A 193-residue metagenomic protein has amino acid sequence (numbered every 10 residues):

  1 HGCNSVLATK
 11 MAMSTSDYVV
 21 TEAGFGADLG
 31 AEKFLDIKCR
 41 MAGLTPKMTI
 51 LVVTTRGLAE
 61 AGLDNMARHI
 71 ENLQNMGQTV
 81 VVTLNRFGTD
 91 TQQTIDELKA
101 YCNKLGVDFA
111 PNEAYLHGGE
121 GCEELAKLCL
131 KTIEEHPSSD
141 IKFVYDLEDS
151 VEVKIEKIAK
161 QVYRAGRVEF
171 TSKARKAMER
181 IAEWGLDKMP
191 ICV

Functional and structural regions predicted by a protein language model:
H1, V19-L29, L51, V82-L84 (+2 more regions): General beta-strand structural signal in soluble alpha/beta enzymes
H1-F34, K38-M41: A contiguous, basic/glycine-rich beta-loop/short-helix subdomain that forms a polymer-engagement track
N4, L29-L35, A59-A61, Q92-D96 (+1 more regions): Short acidic, glycine/serine/threonine-rich loops at helix termini
S14-Y18, L44-M48, M76-T79, L186-K188: Short coil/turn connectors at secondary-structure junctions
F25-A27, T55-L58, F87-T89, L116-H117: Conserved nucleotide-binding/hydrolysis micro-motifs of P-loop NTPases
K33-G57: Inter-motif core of Ras-like GTPase G domains
G62-H69: Conserved bacterial/organellar gene-expression machines centered on ribosome-associated P-loop NTPases
H69, Q74-T79, T83-L84, T89-V193: Hard-cation-handling environments
